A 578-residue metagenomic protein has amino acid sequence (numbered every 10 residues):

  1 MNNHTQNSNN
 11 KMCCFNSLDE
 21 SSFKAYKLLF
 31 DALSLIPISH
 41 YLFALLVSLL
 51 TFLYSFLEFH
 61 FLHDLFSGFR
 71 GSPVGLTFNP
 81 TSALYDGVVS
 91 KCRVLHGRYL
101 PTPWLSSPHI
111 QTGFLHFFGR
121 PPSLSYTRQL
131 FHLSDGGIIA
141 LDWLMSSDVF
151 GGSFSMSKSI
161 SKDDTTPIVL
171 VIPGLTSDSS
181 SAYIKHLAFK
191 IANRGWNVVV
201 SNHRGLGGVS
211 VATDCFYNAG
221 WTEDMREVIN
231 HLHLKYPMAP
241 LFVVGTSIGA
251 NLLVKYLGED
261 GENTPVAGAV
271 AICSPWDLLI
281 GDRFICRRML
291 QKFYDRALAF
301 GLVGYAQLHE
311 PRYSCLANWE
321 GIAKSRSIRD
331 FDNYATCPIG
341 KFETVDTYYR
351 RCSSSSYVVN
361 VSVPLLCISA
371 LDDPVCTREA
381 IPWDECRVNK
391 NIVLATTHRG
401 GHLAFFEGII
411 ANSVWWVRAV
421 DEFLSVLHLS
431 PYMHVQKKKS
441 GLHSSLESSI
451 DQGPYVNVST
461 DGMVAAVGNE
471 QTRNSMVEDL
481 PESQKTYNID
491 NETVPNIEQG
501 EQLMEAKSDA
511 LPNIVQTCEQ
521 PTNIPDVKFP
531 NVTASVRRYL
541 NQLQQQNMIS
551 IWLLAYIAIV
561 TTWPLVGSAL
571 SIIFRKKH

Functional and structural regions predicted by a protein language model:
N2-L57, F331, E343-T347, S354 (+5 more regions): Alpha/beta-hydrolase-fold serine-hydrolase catalytic core, especially in secreted/extracellular enzymes
N7, C13-S34, S48-L95, L234-F342 (+1 more regions): Alpha/beta-hydrolase-fold enzymes
D19-L29, T102-D164, N531-L540: N-terminal cap/lid segment of alpha/beta-hydrolase-fold proteins
T165-G174: Short beta-strand element of the alpha/beta-hydrolase
S177-S180, A188-A212: Conserved alpha/beta-hydrolase
S181, R204-P240: Catalytic nucleophile-loop/oxyanion-hole region of alpha/beta-hydrolase and closely related hydrolase-like folds
V361, C367-S369, D373: Short beta-strand/loop motif that positions the catalytic acidic residue of the alpha/beta-hydrolase fold
T377-I392: Conserved loop-alpha-helix segment in the C-terminal half of the alpha/beta-hydrolase fold that carries the catalytic
